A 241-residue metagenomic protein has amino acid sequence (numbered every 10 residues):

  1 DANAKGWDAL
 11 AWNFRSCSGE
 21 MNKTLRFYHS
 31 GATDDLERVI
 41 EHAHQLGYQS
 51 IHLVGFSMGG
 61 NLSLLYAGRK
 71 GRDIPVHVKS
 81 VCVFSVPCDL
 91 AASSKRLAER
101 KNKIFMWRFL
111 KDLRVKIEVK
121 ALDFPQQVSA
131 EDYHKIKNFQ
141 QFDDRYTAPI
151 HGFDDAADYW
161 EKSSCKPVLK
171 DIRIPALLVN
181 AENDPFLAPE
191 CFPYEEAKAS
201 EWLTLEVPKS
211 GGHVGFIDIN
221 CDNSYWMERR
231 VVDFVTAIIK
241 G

Functional and structural regions predicted by a protein language model:
D1-A11, A197: Short amphipathic alpha-helix adjacent to the substrate-entry channel of hydrolases
D8, N13-S18, P87, G211: Short beta-to-alpha linker loops that shape the active-site pocket of alpha/beta-hydrolase fold enzymes
R15-H52: Catalytic nucleophile-loop/oxyanion-hole region of alpha/beta-hydrolase and closely related hydrolase-like folds
G47-I150: Alpha/beta-hydrolase-fold enzymes
R145-V168: Active-site nucleophile elbow and catalytic-triad environment of alpha/beta-hydrolase enzymes
I172, L178-N180, D184: Short beta-strand/loop motif that positions the catalytic acidic residue of the alpha/beta-hydrolase fold
K198-V214: Catalytic histidine neighborhood in serine/cysteine hydrolases with alpha/beta-hydrolase-type architecture
K209-G241: Catalytic active-site module of serine/aspartate enzymes centered on a nucleophile-bearing elbow/loop
